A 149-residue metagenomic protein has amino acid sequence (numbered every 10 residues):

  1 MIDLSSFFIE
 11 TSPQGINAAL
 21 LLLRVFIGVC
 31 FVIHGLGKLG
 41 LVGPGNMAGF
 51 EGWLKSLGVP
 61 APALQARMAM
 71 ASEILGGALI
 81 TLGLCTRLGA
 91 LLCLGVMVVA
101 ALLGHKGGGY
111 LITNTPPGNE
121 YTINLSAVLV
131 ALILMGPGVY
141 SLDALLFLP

Functional and structural regions predicted by a protein language model:
M1-P44, G49, K55-S56, A63-A71 (+2 more regions): Extended, low-polarity transmembrane helix blocks
